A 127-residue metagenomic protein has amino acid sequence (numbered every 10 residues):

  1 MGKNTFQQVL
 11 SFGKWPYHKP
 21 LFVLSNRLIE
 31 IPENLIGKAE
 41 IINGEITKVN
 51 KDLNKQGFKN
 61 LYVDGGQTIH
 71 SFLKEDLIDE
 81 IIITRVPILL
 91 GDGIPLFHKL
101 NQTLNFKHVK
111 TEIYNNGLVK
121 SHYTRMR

Functional and structural regions predicted by a protein language model:
M1-R127: Enzymes that bind and transform nitrogen-containing heteroaromatic metabolites
